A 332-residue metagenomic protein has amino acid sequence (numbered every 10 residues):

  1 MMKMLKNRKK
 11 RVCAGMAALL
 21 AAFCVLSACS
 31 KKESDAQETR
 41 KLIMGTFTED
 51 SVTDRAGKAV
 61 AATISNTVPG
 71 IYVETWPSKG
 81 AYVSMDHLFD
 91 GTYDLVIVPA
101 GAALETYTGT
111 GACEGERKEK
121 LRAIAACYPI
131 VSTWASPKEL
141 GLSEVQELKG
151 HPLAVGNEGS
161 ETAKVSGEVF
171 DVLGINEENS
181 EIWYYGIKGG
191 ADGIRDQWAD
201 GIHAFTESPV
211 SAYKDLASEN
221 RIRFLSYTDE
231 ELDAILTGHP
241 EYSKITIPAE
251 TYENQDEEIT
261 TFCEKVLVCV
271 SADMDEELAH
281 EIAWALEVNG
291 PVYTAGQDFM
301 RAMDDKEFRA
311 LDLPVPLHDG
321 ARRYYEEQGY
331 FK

Functional and structural regions predicted by a protein language model:
M4-M16, G159: Bacterial N-terminal signal peptides that target proteins for export
C24-A28: C-terminal motif of bacterial Sec signal peptides marking the signal peptidase cleavage site
C29-Q37: Bacterial lipoprotein signal-peptidase II cleavage site
T39-T67, I71-Y72, P129-D196, L311 (+1 more regions): Bilobed "Venus flytrap"/periplasmic-binding protein-like clamshell domains and structurally analogous long
D54-F89, V96, Q255-D256: Extracytoplasmic small-molecule ligand-binding "clamshell" domains of the periplasmic binding protein/Venus flytrap
A100-A102, T110-A112, L140, E177-V268 (+1 more regions): Pocket-lining segment of extracytoplasmic ligand-binding domains
H151-E168, H239-L313: Ligand-binding clefts/hinges and TM-proximal coupling segments of bilobed small-molecule sensing domains
G189, D196, T206-N220, F224 (+2 more regions): An extracytoplasmic/periplasmic, membrane-proximal ligand-sensing/linker region
